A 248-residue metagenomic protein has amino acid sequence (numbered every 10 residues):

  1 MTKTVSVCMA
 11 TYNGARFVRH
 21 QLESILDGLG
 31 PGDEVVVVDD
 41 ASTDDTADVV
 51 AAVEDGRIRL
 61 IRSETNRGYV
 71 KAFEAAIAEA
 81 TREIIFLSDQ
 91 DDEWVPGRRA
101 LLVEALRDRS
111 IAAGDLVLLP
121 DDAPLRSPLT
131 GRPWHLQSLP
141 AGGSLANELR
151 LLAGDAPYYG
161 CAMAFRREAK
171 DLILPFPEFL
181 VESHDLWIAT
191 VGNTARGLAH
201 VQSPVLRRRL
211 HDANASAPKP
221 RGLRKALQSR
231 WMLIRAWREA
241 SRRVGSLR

Functional and structural regions predicted by a protein language model:
M1-T2, R248: Short, intrinsically disordered terminal tails adjacent to the first/last structured region
T2-P220: Nucleotide-sugar donor-binding/catalytic module of glycosyltransferases that assemble extracellular/cell-envelope
R224-R248: C-terminal, non-catalytic tails of nucleotide-sugar-dependent glycosyltransferases
